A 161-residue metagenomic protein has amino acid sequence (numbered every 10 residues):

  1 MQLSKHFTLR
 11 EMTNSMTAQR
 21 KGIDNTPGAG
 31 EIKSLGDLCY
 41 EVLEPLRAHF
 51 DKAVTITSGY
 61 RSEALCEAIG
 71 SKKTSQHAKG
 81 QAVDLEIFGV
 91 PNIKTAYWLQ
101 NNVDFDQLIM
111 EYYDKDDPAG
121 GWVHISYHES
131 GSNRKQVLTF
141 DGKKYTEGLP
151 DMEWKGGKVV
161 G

Functional and structural regions predicted by a protein language model:
M1-H49, G142-G161: Extracytoplasmic cell-surface/polysaccharide-interacting catalytic and binding patches
L38-V42, L65, Q81, P91 (+1 more regions): Amphipathic alpha-helical interface surfaces
E44-G70: Extended, low-complexity, intrinsically disordered C-terminal regulatory tails of eukaryotic serine/threonine kinases
H49, A78, P118-G120: A generic structural signal for short, non-catalytic loop/turn and secondary-structure boundary residues
T55-T57, A82-E86, H124-S126: Structural recognition of the beta-strand scaffold that forms the well-ordered cores of secreted hydrolase catalytic
A68-A78, Y113-D116: Short, flexible, solvent-exposed loop/turn segments with mixed acidic/basic and small polar residues
K73-I93: Acidic, His- and aromatic-enriched active-site or binding-groove loops in soluble protein domains that engage sugars
I87-G161: Catalytic cores and adjacent binding grooves of peptidoglycan-active enzymes
